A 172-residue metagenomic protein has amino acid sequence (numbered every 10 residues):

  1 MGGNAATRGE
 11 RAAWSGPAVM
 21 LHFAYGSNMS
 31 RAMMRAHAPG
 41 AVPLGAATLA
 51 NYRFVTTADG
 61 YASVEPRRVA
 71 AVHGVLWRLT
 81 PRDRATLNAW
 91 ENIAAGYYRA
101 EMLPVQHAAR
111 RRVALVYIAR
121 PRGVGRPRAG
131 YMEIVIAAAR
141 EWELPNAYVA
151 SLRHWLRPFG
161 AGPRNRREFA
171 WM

Functional and structural regions predicted by a protein language model:
G2-M172: Glycine-aromatic micro-motifs
